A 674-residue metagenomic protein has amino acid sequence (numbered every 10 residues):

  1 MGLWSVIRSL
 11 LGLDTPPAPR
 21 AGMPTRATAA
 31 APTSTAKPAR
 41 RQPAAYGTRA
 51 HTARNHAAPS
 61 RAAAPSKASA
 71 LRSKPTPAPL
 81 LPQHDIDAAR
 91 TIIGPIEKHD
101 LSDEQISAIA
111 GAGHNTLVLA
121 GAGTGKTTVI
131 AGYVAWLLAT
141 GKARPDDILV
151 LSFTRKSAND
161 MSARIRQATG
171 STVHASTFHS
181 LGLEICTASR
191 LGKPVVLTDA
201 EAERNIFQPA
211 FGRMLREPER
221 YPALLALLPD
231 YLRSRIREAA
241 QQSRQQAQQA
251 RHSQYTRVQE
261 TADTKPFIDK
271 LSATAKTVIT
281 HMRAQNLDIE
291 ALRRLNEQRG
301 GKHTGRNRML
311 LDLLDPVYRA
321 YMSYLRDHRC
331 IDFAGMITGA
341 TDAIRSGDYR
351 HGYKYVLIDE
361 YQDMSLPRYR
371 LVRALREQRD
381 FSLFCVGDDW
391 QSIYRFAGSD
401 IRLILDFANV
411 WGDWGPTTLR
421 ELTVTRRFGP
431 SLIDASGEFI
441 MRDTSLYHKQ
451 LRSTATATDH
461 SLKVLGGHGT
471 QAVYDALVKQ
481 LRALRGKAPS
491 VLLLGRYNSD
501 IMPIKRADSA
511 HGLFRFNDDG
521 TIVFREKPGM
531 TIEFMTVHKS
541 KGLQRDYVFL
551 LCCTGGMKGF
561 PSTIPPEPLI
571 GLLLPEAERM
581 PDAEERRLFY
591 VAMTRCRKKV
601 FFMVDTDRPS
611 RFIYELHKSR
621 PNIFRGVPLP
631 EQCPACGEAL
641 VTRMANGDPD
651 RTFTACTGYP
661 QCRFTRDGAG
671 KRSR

Functional and structural regions predicted by a protein language model:
G2-R26, T33-L197, E201, Q208 (+1 more regions): P-loop NTPase Walker
D85-A122, H174, K302-D406, V424 (+1 more regions): Conserved helicase NTPase motor core
G94-S102, I106-A122, P194-L197, P416-V424 (+2 more regions): Inter-lobe coupling/hinge region of RecA-like P-loop helicase motors
W136, L366-D459: Conserved RecA-like helicase ATPase core segment that couples NTP binding/hydrolysis to strand translocation
A143-R155, V173-A175, V386, R420-V424 (+2 more regions): Conserved RecA-like ASCE P-loop NTPase motor core of nucleic-acid helicases/translocases
D147, S152-R155, N159-F267, T536: Conserved P-loop NTPase-based nucleic-acid remodeling module centered on helicase motor cores
Y355, K487-S490, I501-M502, M530-T531 (+1 more regions): Conserved helicase C-terminal RecA-like lobe
G658-R674: Short metal-binding segments enriched for Cys and/or His
